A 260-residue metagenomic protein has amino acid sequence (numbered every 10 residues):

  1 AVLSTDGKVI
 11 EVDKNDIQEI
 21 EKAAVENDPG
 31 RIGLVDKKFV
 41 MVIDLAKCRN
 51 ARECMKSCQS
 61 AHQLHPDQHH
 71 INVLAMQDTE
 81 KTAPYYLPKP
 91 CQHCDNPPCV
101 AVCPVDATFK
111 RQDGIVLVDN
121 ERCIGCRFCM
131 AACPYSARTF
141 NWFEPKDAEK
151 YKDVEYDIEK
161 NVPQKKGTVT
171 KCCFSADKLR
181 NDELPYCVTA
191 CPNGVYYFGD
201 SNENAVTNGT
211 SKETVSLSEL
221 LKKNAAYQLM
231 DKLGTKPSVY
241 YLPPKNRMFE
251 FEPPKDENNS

Functional and structural regions predicted by a protein language model:
A1-S260: Non-ligating segments of multi-cofactor redox enzymes
